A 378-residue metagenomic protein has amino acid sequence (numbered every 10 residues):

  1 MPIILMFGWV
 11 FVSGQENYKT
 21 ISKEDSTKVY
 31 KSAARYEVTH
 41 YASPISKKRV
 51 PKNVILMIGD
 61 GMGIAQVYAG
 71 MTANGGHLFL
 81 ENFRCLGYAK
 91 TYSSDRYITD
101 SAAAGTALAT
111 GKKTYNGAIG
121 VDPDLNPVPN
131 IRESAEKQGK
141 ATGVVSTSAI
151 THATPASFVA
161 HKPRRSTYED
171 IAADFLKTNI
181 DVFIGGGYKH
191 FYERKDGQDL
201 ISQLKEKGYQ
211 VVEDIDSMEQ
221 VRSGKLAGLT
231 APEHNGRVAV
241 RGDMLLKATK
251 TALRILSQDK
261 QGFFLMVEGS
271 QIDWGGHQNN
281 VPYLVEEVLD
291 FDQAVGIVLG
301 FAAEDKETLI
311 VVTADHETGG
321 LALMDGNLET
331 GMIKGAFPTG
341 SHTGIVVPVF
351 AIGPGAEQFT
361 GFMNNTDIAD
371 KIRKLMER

Functional and structural regions predicted by a protein language model:
M1-N17: Bacterial Sec-dependent N-terminal signal peptides
E16-G186, F191-R194, L200-V211, I215-M218 (+1 more regions): N-terminal catalytic scaffold of extracellular/periplasmic and nuclease hydrolases that process anionic headgroups
L56, G228-T230, F264-E268, V311: Structural motif
I64, L289-T330: Metal-dependent active-site segment of extracytoplasmic phospho-/sulfohydrolases and closely related
L108-N116, K225-R237, D273-N279, F350-I352: Gly-rich Lys/Arg/Thr-decorated short loops/hinges at beta-loop-alpha junctions or inter-strand turns that position
A153-F158, P232-R237, T249-A252, Q258-G262 (+1 more regions): Active-site His/acidic residue clusters
T167-Y168, Y192, D196-K250, R254: Glycine-rich ThDP/TPP pyrophosphate-binding loop and its adjacent helix/strand module within ThDP-dependent enzymes
G224, K260-F264, D305-E307, H316 (+1 more regions): Active-site lining segments that contact anionic ligands and/or coordinate catalytic metals
